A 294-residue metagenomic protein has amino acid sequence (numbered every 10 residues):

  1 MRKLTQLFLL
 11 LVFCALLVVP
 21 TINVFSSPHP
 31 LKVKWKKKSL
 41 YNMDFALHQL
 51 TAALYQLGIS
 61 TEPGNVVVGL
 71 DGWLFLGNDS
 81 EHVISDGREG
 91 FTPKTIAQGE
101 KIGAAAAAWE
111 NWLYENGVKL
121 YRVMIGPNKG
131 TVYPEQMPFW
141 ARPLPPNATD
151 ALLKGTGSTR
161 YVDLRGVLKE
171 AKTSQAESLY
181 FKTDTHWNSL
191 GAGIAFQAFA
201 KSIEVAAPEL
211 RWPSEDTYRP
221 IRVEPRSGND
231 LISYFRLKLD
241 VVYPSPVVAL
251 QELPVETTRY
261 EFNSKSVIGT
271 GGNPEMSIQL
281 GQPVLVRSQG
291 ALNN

Functional and structural regions predicted by a protein language model:
M1-N294: Extracellular glycan-modifying ectodomains
